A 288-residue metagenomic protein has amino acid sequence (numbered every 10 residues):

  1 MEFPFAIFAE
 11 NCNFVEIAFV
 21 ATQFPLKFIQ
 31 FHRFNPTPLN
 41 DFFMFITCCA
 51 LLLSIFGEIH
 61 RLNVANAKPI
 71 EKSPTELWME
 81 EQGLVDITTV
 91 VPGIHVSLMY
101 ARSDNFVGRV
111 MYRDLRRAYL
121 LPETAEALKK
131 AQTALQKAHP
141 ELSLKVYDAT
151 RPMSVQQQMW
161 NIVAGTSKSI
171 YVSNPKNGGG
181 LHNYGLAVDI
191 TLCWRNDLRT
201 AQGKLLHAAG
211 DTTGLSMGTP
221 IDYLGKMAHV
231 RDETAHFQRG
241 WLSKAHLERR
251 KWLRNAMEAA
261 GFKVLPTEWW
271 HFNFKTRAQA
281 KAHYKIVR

Functional and structural regions predicted by a protein language model:
F8-C12, F19: Cationic, amphipathic, low-complexity segments that mediate targeting or membrane/lipid association
C12, C48-C49: Cysteine-centered motifs
Q23, Q30-H32: Low-complexity, intrinsically disordered or signal/transmembrane-proximal segments
D41-C48: Sec-dependent signal peptide recognition, specifically the positively charged N-region followed immediately by
A50-G57: Hydrophobic h-region of N-terminal signal peptides that target proteins for export in Gram-negative bacteria
R61-A149, N161-T267, R277-R288: Extracytoplasmic cell-surface/polysaccharide-interacting catalytic and binding patches
M153-M159, F272-Q279: Beta-rich nucleic-acid/ligand-interaction surfaces
